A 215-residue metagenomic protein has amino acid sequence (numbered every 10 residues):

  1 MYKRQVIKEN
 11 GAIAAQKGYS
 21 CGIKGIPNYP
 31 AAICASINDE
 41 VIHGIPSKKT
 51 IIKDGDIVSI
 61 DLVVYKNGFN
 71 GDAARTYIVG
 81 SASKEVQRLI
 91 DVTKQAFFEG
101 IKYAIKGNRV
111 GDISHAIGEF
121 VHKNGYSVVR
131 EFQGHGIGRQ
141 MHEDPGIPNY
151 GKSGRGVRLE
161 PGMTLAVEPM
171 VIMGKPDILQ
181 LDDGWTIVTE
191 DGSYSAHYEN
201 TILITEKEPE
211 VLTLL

Functional and structural regions predicted by a protein language model:
K3-L215: Active-site neighborhoods and metal-handling regions in enzymes and metal-associated proteins
